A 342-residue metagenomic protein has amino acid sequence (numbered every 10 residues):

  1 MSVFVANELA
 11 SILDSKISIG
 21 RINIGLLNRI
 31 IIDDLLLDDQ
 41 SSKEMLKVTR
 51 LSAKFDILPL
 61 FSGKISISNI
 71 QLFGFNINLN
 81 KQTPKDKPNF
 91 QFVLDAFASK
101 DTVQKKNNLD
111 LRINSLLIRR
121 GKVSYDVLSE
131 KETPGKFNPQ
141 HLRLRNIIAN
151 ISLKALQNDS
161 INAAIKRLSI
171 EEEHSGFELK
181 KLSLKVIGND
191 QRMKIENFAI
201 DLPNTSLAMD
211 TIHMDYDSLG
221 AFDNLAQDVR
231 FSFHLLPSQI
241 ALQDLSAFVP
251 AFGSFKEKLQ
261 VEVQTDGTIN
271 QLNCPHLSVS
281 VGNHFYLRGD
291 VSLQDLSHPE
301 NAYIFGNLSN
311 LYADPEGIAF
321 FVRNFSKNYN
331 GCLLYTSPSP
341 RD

Functional and structural regions predicted by a protein language model:
M1-Q40, K166-L168, F177-K181, M193: N-terminal amphipathic/hydrophobic interface segments
S15, D34-S160, F177-E178, L202-D217 (+3 more regions): Secondary-structure transition motifs
R50-K54, N76, S183, T211 (+3 more regions): Membrane-embedded beta-strand positions in outer-membrane beta-barrel channels/transporters
K54, L58, D110, I187 (+2 more regions): Transmembrane beta-barrel domains of outer membrane proteins
G74, K122, R167-S169, L202 (+5 more regions): Transmembrane beta-strands of outer-membrane beta-barrel pores
I165-L168, M193-A199, Q271-V279: Transmembrane beta-strand segments that form the barrel wall of outer-membrane beta-barrel proteins
G176, F255-E257, L334: Short sequence motifs at beta-strands and strand-loop junctions characteristic of Gram-negative outer-membrane
Y335-D342: Conserved small/polar residues in nucleotide/adenosyl-binding loops
